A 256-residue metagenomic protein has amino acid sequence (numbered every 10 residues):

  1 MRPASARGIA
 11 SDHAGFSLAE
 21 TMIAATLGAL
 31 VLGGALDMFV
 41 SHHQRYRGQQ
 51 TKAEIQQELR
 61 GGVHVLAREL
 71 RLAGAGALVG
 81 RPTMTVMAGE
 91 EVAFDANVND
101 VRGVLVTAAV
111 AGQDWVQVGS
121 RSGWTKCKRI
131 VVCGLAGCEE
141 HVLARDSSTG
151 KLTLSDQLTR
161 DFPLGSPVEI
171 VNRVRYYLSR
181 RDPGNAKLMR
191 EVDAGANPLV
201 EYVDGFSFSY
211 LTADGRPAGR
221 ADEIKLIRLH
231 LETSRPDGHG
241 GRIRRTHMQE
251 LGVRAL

Functional and structural regions predicted by a protein language model:
M1-A4, D12, T107, L135: Compositionally biased, intrinsically disordered low-complexity segments
R2-P3, H13, Q44, T51-E54 (+6 more regions): Short linear sequence signals and composition-biased patches located at protein termini or domain-edge surfaces
R2-R7, A19: N-terminal low-complexity, intrinsically disordered tails enriched in Ser/Pro/Gly and acidic/polar residues
A10-F39: N-terminal single-pass transmembrane signal-anchor helix
A25-T26, P163, A194-G195: Short, charged low-complexity linear motifs
A35-V192: Extracytoplasmic beta-strand-rich oligomerization domains located immediately C-terminal to a leader/signal peptide
